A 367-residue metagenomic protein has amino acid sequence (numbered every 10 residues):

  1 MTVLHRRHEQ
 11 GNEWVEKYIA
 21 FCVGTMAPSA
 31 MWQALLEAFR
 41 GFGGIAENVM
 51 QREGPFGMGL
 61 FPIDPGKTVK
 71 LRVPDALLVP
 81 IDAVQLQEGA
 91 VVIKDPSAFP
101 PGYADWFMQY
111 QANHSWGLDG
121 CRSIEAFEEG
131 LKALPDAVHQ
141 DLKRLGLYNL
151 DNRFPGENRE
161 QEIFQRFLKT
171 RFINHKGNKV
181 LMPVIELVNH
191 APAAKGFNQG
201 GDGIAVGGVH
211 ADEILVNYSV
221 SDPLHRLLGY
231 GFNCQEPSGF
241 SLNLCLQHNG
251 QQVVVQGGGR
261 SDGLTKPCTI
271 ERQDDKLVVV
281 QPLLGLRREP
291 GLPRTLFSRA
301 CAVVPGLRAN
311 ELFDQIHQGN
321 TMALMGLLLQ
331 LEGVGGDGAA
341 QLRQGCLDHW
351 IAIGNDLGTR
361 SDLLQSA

Functional and structural regions predicted by a protein language model:
M1, K67, A211: Short, conserved catalytic/metal-binding motifs centered on acidic residues
R7-P65, P74-A83, L224-H225, Y230-A367: Charged low-complexity "KEKE/polyampholyte" interaction tracts
E13-E53, Q111-S221, T265: Catalytic core of the SET domain in histone-lysine N-methyltransferases, recognizing conserved active-site
M58, T68, G201-G203: A generic structural signal for beta-strand entry/edge sites
R72-A76, Y218-S219: Short, surface-exposed secondary-structure boundary micro-motifs
V79-A104, Q111, C121: Phosphate/adenylate-binding glycine loop and adjacent helical scaffold
D105, Q109, I163-R171, M325-L329 (+1 more regions): Short, hydrophobic/amphipathic alpha-helical patches that form generic packing surfaces within helical domains
